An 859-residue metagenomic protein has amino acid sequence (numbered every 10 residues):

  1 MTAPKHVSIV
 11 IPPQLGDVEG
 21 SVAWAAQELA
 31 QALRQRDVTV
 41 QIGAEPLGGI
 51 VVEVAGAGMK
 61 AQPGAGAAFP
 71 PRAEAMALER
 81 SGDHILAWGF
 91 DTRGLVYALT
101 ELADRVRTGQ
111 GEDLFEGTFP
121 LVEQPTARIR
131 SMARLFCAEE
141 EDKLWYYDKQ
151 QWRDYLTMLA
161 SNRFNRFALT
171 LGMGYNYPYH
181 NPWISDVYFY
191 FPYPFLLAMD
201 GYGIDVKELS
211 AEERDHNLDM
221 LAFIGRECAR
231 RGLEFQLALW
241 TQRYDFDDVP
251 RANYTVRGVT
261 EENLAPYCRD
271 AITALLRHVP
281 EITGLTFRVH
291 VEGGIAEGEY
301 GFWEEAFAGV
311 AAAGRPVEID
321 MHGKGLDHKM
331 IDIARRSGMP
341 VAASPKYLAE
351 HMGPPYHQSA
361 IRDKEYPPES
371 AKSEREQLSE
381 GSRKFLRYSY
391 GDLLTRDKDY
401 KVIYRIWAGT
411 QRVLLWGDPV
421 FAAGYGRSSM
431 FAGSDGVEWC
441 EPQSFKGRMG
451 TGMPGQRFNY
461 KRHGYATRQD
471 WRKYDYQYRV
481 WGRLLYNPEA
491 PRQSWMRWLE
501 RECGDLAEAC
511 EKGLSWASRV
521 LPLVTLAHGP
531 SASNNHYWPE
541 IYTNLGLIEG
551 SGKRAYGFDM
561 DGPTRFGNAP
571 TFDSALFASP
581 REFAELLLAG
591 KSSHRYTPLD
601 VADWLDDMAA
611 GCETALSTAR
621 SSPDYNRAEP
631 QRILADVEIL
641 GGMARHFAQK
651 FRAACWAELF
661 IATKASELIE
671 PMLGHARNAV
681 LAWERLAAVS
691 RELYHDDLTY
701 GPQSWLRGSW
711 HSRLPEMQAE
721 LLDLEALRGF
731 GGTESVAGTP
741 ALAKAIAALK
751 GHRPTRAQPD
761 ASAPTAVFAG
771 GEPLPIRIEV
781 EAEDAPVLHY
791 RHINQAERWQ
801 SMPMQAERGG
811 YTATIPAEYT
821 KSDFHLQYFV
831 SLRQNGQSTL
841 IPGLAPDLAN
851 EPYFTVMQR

Functional and structural regions predicted by a protein language model:
T2-S8, P12-V18, A23-E28, A32 (+7 more regions): Feature activates predominantly on carbohydrate-active enzymes
R34, G109-Q110, N165, Y177-H180 (+4 more regions): Catalytic-core regions of glycoside hydrolase
V40-F69: Short, well-ordered secondary-structure micro-motifs within conserved domains or adaptor modules
D91, L159, F287, L499 (+1 more regions): Conserved, mostly hydrophobic/aromatic
W240-A265, H278-T283, H290-Y300, Q631-A648 (+2 more regions): Aromatic-lined, polymer-binding surfaces characteristic of secreted/periplasmic polysaccharide-degrading enzymes
E441, F445-L714: C-terminal non-catalytic alpha-helical accessory regions
Y700-E734: Alpha-helical linker/edge segments of TPR/alpha-solenoid repeat scaffolds and analogous pre-/post-domain helices
L724-R859: Glycan-association/targeting regions that enable binding to alpha-glucans and other polysaccharides
